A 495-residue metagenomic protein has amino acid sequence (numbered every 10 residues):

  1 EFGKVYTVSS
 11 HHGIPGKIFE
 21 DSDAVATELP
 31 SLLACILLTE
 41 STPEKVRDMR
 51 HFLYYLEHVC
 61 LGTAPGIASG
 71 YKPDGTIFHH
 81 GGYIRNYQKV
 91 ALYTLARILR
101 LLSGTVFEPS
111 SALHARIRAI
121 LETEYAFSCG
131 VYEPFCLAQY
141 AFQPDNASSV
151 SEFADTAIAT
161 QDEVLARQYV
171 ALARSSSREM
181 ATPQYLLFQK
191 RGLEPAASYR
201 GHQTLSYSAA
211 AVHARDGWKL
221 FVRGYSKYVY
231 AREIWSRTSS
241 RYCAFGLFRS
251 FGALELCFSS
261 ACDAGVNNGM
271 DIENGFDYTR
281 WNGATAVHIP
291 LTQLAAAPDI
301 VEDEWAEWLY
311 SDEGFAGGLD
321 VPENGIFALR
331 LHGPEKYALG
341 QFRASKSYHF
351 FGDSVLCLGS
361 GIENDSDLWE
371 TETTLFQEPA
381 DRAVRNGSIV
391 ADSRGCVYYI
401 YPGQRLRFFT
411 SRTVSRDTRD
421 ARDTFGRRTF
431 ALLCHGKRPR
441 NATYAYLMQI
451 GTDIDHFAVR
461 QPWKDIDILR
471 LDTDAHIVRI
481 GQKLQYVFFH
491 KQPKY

Functional and structural regions predicted by a protein language model:
E1-A147: Aromatic-lined, polymer-binding surfaces characteristic of secreted/periplasmic polysaccharide-degrading enzymes
I98-Y495: Extended polysaccharide-engagement surfaces of secreted carbohydrate-active enzymes
